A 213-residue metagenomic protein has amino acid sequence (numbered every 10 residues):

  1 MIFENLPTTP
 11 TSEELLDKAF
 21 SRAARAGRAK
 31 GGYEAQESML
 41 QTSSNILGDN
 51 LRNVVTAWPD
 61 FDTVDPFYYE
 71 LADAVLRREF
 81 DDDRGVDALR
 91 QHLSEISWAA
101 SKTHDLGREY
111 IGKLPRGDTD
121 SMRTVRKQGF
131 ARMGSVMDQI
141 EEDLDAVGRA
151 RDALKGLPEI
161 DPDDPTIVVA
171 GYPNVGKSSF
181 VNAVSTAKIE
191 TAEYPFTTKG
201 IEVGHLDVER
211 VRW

Functional and structural regions predicted by a protein language model:
M1-I96: N-terminal accessory targeting/assembly segments
N50-N53, A57, K102-K113, A153: Amphipathic alpha-helical interaction surfaces
L93-A146: Charged, amphipathic alpha-helical linker segments immediately N-terminal to NTP-binding catalytic cores
V125-A131, I160-V168, K188: Active-site-proximal beta-alpha loop/turn segments in soluble metabolic enzymes
M133-D138, E142, K177, V181-A192: Conserved P-loop NTPase mechanochemical-coupling segment
R149-I160, V203: Pre-Walker A adenine-sensing motif
I160-P162, A183-W213: Switch I (effector-binding) loop of TRAFAC-class P-loop GTPase G-domains
P165-T186, K199: Glycine-rich phosphate-binding P-loop
